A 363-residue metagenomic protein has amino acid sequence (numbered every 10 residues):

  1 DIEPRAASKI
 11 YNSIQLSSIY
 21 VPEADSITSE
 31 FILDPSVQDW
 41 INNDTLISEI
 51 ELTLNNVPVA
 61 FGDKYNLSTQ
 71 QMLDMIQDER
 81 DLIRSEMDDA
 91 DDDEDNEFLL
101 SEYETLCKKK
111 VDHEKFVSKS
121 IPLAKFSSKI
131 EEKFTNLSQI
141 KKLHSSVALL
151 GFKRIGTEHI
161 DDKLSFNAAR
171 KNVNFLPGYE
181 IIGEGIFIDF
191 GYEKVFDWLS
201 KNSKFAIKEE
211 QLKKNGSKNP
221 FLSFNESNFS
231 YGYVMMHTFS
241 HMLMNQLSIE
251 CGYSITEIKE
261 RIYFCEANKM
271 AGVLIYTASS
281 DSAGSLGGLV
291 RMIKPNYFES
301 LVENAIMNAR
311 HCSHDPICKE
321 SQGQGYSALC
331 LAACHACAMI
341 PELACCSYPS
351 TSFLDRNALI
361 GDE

Functional and structural regions predicted by a protein language model:
I2-E363: Extended, well-ordered protein cores
